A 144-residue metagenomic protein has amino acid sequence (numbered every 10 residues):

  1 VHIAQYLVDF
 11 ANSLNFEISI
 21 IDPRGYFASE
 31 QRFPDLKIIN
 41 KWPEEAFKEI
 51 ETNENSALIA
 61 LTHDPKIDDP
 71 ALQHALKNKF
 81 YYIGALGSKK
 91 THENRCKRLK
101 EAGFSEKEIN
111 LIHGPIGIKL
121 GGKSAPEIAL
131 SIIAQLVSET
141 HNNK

Functional and structural regions predicted by a protein language model:
V1-N15, I20-D22: Glycine-rich adenosine-cofactor-binding loop
D22-G25, K89: Residues in the short beta-alpha loop(s) of Rossmann-like NAD(P)-binding domains
Y26-L36: Short loop/helix-cap segments at secondary-structure boundaries that form the rim of catalytic
L36-W42: Conserved SAM-binding strand-loop segment of SAM-dependent methyltransferases
P43-E54: Short amphipathic alpha-helix with an adjacent loop that forms part of the alpha/beta core around
S56-A57, Y82: Structural motif
I67-F80: Rossmann-fold NAD(P) dinucleotide-binding segment
F80, L86-K144: Adenosine-phosphate binding glycine-rich loop
